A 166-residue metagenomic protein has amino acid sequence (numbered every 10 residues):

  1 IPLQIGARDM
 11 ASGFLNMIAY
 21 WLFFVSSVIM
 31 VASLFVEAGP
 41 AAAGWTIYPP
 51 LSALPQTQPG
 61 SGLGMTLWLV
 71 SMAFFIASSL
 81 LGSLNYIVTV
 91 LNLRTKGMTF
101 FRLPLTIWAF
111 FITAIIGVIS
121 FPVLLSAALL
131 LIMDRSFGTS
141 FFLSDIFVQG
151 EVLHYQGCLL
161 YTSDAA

Functional and structural regions predicted by a protein language model:
I1-S83, I87, G138: Membrane-interface helix-loop-helix modules in multi-pass inner-membrane proteins
A11-S26, M98-F121: Interfacial and helix-entry/exit segments of alpha-helical transmembrane bundles in multi-pass inner-membrane proteins
S26-V28, A77, G82-S83, A109-L131: Early transmembrane alpha-helices of polytopic membrane proteins
A32-A41, V118-T139: Hydrophobic alpha-helical segments and their helix-loop junctions in multi-pass secondary transporters
G60-G62, L91-T106: Membrane-interface helix-loop-helix junctions at boundaries between adjacent transmembrane segments
A77-T99, A127-F141: Juxtamembrane interface elements at the cytosolic ends of transmembrane helices in multi-pass membrane proteins
T139-L153: Juxtamembrane inter-helical linkers in multi-pass membrane proteins
Y161-A166: Conserved small/polar residues in nucleotide/adenosyl-binding loops
